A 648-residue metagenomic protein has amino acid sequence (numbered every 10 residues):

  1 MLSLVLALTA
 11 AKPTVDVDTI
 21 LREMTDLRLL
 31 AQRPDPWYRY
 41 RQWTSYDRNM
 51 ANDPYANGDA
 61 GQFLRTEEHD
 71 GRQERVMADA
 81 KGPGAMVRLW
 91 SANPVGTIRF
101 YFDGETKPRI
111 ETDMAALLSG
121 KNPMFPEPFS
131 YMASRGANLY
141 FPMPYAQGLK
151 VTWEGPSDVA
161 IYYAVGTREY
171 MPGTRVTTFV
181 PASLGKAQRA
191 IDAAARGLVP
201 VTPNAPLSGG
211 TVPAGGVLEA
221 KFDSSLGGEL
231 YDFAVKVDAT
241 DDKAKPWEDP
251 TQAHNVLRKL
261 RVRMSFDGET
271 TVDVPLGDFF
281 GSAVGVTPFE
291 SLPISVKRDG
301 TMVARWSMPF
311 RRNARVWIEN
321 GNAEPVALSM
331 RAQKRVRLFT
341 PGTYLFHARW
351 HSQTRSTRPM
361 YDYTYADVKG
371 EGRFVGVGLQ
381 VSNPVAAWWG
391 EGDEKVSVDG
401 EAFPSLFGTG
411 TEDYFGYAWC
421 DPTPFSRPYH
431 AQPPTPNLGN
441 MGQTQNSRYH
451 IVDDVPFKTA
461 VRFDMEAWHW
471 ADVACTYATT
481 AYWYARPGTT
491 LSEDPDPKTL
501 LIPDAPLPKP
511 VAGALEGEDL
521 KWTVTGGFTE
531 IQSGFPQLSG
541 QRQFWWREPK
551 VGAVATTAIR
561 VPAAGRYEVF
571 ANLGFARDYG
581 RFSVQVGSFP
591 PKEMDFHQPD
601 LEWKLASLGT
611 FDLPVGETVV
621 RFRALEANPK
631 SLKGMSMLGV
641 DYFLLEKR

Functional and structural regions predicted by a protein language model:
M1-A11: Sec-dependent N-terminal signal peptides of Gram-negative exported proteins
L4, T14-D16, P614, V619: Detector for intrinsically disordered, low-structure N-terminal pre-sequences
K12-P508: Beta-strand-centric surfaces of beta-sandwich/beta-rich domains
D393-E394, V398, F407, P497-R648: Extracytoplasmic
